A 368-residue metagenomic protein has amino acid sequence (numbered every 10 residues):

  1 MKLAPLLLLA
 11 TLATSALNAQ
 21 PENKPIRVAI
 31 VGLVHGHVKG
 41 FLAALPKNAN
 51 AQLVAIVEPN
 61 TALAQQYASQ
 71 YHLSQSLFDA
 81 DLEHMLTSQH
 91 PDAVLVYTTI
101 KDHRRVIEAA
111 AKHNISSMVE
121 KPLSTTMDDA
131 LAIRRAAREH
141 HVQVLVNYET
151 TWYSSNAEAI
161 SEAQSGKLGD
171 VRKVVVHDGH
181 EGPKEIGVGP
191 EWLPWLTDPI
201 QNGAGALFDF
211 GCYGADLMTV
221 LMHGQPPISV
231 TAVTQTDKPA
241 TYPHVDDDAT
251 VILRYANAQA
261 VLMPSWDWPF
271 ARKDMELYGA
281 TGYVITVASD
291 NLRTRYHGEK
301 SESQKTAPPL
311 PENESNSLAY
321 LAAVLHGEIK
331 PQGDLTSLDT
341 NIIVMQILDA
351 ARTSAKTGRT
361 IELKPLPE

Functional and structural regions predicted by a protein language model:
A4-S15: Bacterial N-terminal signal peptides
A19-Y71: N-terminal Rossmann-like dinucleotide-binding module
P21-E22, A93-L95, A323-E368: C-terminal helix-rich "cap/oligomerization" subdomain common to oxidoreductases
G36, P59-A62, A307-A319: Active-site loop of classical SDR/Rossmann-like NAD(P)-dependent oxidoreductases, centered on the catalytic Tyr-X3-Lys
Q75-D81: Conserved SAM-binding strand-loop segment of SAM-dependent methyltransferases
S88, A93, T99-I100, R104-T151 (+1 more regions): Beta-strand-loop-alpha-helix segment that lines the small-molecule cofactor/substrate pocket of alpha/beta enzymes
T151-T241, G358: Predominantly a Rossmann-like dinucleotide-binding segment in NAD(P)-dependent oxidoreductases
D216-N291, L318-K330, D349-A351, P367-E368: Contiguous beta-strand/loop segments that form the cofactor/metal-binding neighborhood of enzyme cores
